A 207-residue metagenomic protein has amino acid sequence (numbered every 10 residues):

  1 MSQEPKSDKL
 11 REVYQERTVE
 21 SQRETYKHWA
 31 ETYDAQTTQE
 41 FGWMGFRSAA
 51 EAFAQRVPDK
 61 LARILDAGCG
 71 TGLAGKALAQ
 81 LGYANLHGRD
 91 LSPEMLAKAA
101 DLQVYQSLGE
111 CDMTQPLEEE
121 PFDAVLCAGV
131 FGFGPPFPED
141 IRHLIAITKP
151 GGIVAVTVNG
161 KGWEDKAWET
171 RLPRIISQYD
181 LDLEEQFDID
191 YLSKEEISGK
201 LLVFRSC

Functional and structural regions predicted by a protein language model:
M1-T32: N-terminal, positively charged/glycine-rich alpha-helical extensions of SAM-dependent methyltransferases
A35-A50: Conserved SAM-binding loop and adjacent beta-strand
L65-P116: Class I SAM-dependent methyltransferase SAM/SAH-binding core
Q115-V125: A short acidic, Gly/Pro-enriched loop at the edge of an enzyme's catalytic core that lines a small-molecule cofactor
D123-F137: A short SAM/SAH-binding and catalytic strip from SAM-dependent methyltransferases
E139-P150: A short glycine-rich, Lys/Arg-flanked "PGG" loop and its adjoining helix->strand segment in the class I
G151-N159: Conserved beta-strand signature within the Rossmann-like core of class I S-adenosyl-L-methionine
L192-C207: Core SAM-dependent methyltransferase catalytic element
